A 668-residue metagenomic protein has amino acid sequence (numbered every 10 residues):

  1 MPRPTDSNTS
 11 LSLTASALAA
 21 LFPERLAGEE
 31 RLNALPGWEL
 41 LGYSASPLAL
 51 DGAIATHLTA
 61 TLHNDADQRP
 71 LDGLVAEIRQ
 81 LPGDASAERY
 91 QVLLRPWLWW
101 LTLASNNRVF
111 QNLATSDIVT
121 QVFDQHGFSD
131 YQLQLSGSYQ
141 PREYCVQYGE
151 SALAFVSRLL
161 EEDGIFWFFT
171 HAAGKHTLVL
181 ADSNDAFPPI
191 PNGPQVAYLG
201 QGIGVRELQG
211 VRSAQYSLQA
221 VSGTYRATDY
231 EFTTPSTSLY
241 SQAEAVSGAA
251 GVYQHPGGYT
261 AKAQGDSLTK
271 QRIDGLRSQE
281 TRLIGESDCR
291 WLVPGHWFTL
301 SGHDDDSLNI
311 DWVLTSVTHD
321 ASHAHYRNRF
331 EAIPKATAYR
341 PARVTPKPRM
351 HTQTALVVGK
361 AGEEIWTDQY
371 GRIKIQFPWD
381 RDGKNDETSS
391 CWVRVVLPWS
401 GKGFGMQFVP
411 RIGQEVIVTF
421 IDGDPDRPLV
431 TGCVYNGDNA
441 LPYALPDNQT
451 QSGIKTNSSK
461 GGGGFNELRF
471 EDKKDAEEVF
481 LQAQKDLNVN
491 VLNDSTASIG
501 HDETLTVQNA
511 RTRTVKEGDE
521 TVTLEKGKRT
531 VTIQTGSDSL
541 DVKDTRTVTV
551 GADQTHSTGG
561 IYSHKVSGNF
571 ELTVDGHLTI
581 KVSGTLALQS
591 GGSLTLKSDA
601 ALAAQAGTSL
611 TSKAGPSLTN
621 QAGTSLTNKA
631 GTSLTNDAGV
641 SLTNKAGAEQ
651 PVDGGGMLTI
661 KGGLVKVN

Functional and structural regions predicted by a protein language model:
M1-R108, E162, E280: Assembly/oligomerization scaffold segments
R3-S7, S12, L71, H171-T177 (+2 more regions): Conserved glycine-bearing catalytic or ligand-binding loops at nucleotide- and phosphate-handling centers of large
G28-E39, K262-Q279, D382-L397: Short, basic/aromatic beta-hairpin or loop at an interaction surface
W38-L50, R277-D288, P341, W399-G405: Short alpha-helix capping/helix-loop boundary micro-motifs
G52-I54, L292, N385, P410: Short, well-ordered loop/turn sites that connect or cap secondary structure elements
T56, D67, G83-D84, L113-Q132 (+2 more regions): Extended, domain-scale alpha-helical bundle/helix-rich regions
R95-W97, N112-L133, P256-S267, K360-T388 (+1 more regions): Glycine-rich, acidic and aromatic/proline-enriched surface loops and short helix-turn segments that act as binding
F169, L180-A181, F298, T352-D637 (+2 more regions): Structural signature for extended repeat/solenoid scaffolds and their inter-repeat hinge/linker regions, spanning
